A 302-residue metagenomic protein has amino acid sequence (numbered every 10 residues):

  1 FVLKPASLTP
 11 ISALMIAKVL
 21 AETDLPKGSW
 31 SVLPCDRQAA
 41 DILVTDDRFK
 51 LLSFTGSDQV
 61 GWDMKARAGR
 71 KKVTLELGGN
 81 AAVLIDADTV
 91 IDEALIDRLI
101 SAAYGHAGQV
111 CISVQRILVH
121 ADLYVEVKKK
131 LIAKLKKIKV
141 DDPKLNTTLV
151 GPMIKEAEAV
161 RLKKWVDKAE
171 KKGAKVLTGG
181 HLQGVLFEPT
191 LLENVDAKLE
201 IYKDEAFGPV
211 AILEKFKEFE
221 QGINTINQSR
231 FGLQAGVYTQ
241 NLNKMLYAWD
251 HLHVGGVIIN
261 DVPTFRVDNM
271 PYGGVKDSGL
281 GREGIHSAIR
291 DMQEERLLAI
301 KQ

Functional and structural regions predicted by a protein language model:
F1-A94, F216: Rossmann-like NAD(P) dinucleotide-binding subdomain of oxidoreductase/dehydrogenase enzymes
F1-V2, V176, G256: A short hydrophobic/small-residue beta-strand
V2-S7, I117-L118, N260: Short internal beta-strands
A13-I16, L43, M64, V127 (+3 more regions): Hydrophobic packing residues within well-ordered alpha-helices of enzyme cores
D36, T55, A102, T239 (+1 more regions): Conserved residues at the C-terminal ends of beta-strands
D46, L77-G79, V110-I112, N146-T148 (+2 more regions): Short glycine-enriched loop/turn motifs at secondary-structure junctions
F49, L84, K139, K171-K172 (+1 more regions): Conserved C-terminal structural/oligomerization subdomain of aldehyde/semialdehyde dehydrogenase
L51, Q59-D196, I259: ALDH superfamily catalytic-core signature
